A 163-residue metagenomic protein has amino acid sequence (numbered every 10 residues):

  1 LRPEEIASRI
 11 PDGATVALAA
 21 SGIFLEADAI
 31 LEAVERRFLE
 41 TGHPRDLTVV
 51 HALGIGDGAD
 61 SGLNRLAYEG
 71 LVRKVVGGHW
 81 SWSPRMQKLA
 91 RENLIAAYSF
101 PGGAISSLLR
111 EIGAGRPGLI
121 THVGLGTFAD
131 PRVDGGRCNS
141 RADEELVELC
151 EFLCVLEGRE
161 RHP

Functional and structural regions predicted by a protein language model:
L1-P163: Conserved alpha/beta enzyme-core scaffold
